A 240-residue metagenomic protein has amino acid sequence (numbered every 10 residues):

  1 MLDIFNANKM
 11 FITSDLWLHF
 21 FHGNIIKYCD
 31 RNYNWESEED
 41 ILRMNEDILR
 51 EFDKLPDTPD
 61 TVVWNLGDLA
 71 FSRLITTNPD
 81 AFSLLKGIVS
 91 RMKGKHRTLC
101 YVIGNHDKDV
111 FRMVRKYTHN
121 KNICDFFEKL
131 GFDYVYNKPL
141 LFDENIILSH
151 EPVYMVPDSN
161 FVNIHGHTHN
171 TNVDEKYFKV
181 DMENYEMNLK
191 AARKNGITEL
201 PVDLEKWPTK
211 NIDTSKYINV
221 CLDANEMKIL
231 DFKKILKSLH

Functional and structural regions predicted by a protein language model:
M1, S37, V202-E205: Sparse, context-dependent recognition of short Cys/His-centered cofactor- or disulfide-binding micro-motifs
L2-F11, L18-F20, L141-I146, I212-K216: Beta-strand-turn-beta hairpins that frame and shape the catalytic cleft of phosphate-ester-processing enzymes
I4-F5, T13, L18-Y136: Core catalytic region of metal-dependent phosphoesterases/phosphodiesterases, especially metallo-beta-lactamase-like
F5-A7, C29, M44, P59 (+4 more regions): Intrinsic-disorder/low-complexity regions
F11, W64, C100, V162-I164 (+1 more regions): Hydrophobic/aromatic beta-strand patches that form the interior of the parallel beta-sheet core in alpha/beta enzyme
Y117-H240: Conserved beta-sheet core of the metallophosphoesterase superfamily
